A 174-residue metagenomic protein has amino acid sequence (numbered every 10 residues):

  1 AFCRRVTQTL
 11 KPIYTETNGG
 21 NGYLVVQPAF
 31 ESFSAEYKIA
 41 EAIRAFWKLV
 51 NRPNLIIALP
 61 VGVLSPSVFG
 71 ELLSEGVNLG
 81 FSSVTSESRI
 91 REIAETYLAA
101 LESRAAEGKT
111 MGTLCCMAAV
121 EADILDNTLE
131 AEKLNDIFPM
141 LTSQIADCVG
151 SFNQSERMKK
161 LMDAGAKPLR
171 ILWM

Functional and structural regions predicted by a protein language model:
A1-V68: Active-site beta->alpha loop and helix N-cap motifs at the rims of alpha/beta catalytic domains
N18-L24, N51-L55, E75-V77, G112-C116 (+1 more regions): Short, well-ordered coil/turn segments that N-cap beta-strands
I43, L73-S74: Short, solvent-exposed amphipathic alpha-helical segments in soluble enzyme and RNA/protein-processing domains
P66-G70, V77-M174: Catalytic alpha/beta core domains of metabolic enzymes, predominantly
